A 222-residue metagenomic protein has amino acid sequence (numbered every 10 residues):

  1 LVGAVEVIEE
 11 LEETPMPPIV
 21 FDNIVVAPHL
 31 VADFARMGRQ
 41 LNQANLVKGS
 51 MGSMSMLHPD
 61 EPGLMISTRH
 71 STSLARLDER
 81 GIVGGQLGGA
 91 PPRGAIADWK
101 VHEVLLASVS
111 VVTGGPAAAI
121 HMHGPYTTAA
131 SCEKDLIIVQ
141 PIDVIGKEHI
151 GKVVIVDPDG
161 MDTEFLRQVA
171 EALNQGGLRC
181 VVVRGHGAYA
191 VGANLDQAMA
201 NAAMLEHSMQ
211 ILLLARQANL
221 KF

Functional and structural regions predicted by a protein language model:
L1-F222: Glycine-rich flexible loops
